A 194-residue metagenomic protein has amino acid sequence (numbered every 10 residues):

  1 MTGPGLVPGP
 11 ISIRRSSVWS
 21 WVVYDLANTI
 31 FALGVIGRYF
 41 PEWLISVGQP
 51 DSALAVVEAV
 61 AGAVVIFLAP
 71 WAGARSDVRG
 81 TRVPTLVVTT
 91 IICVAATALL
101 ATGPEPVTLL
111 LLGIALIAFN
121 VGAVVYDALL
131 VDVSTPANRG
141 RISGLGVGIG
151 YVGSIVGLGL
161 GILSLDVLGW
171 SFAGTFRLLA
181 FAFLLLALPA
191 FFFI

Functional and structural regions predicted by a protein language model:
L6-G62: Helix-loop boundary and gating motifs at the non-cytosolic
A55, R82, L163-F181: A membrane-interface helix-boundary motif in multi-pass transporters
I66, V87-E105: C-terminal ends and interior cores of transmembrane alpha-helices in multi-pass membrane transporters/permeases
S76-I91: Cytoplasmic membrane-interface "Motif A"-like loop-to-helix N-cap segments of 12-TM Major Facilitator Superfamily
A96-T97, G103-V125: Hydrophobic core of transmembrane alpha-helices in multi-pass small-molecule transporters, especially MFS/SLC-type
V121-T135: Intracellular juxtamembrane helix-capping segments at the cytosolic ends of symmetry-related transmembrane helices
G140-I162: Glycine-rich segments within core transmembrane alpha-helices of 12-TM secondary carriers
G157-D166, A180-I194: C-terminal membrane-cytosol helix-exit motif in multi-pass small-molecule transporters
